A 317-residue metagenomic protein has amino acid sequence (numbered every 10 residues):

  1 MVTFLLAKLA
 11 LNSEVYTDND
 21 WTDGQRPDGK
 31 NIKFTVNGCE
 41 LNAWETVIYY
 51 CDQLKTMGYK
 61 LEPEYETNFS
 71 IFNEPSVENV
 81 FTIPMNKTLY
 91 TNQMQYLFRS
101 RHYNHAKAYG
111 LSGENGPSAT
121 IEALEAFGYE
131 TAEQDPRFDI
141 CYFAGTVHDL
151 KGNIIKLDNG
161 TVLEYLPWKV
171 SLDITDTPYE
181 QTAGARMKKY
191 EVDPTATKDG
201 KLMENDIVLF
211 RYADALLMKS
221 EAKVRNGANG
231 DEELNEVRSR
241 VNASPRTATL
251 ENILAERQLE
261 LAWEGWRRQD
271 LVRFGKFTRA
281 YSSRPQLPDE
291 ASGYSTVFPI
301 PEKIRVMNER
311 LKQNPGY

Functional and structural regions predicted by a protein language model:
M1, N92-M94, E130, Y179-T182 (+2 more regions): Helix-centric, low-specificity signal for extended rod-like, repetitive segments
M1-N19, N37-K55, F81-I83, D135 (+3 more regions): Extended, hydrophobic/aromatic-rich amphipathic alpha-helical segments that build helical scaffolds
K8-V170: An aromatic- and glycine-enriched ligand-binding surface/loop that stacks and positions planar moieties
Q25, E232-E236, D270-V272: Glycine-rich, phosphate-binding/catalytic loops in enzymes
L54, L124, I155, N229 (+2 more regions): Extended hydrophobic/Leu-rich segments
S70-P117, D199-L202, I207-L209, R238 (+1 more regions): Long, intrinsically disordered, low-complexity segments
P136-V237: C-terminal substrate/ligand-recognition segments
